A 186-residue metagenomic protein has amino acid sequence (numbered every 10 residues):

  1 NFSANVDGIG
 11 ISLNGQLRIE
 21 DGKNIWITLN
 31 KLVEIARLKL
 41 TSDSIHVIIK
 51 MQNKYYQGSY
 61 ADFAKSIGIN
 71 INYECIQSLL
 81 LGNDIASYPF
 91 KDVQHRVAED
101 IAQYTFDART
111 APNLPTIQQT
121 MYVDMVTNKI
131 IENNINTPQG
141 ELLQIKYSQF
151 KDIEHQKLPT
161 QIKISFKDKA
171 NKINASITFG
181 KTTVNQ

Functional and structural regions predicted by a protein language model:
N1-D7: A short, Trp-centered hydrophobic/proline-enriched beta-strand micro-motif
D7-G10, L29-R37, P138-L142, D168-K172: Solvent-exposed loop/turn segments connecting transmembrane beta-strands in outer-membrane beta-barrel proteins
G10-D21, I131: Beta-strand-dominated lipid-handling architectures at cellular/organellar boundaries
G15-I19, L40, K146-D152: Extended lipid/amphipathic-ligand handling interfaces
N24-E74: An acidic-aromatic
S66-V97: C-terminal low-complexity, charged extensions that often adopt amphipathic alpha-helices
V93-Q186: Gly/Pro-enriched, hydrophobic low-complexity segments that function as extracytoplasmic propeptides/linkers
